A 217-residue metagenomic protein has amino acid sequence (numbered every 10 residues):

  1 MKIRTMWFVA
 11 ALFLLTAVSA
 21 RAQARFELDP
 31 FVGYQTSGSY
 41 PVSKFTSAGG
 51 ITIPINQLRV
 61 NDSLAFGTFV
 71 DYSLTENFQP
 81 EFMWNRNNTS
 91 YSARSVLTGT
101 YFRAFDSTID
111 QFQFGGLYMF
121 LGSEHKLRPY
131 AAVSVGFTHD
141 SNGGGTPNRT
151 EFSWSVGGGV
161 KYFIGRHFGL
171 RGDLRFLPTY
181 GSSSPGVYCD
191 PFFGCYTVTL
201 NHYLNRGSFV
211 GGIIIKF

Functional and structural regions predicted by a protein language model:
M1-R25: Cleavable N-terminal export/targeting peptides
L12-S19, S153-S155, G159-K161, G169-R171 (+1 more regions): A broad helix-preferring feature
A17, S90-Y91, Y180-G181: A short hydrophobic/aromatic micro-motif that marks alpha-helical segments and, especially, helix-coil
A20-Y72, W84, V135, R206-F217: Short glycine/proline- and aromatic-enriched beta-strand/turn motifs that initiate or cap beta-hairpins
P30-T36, F82-R86, A131-F137, V160 (+1 more regions): Transmembrane beta-barrel strands of outer-membrane/channel proteins
S39-L58, A93-F102, G181-H202: Solvent-exposed loop segments that connect transmembrane elements
F66-W154, Y162, R166, L200 (+1 more regions): Gram-negative (and chloroplast) outer-membrane scaffold detector with strong preference for beta-barrel transmembrane
G165-F217: Predominantly the C-terminal beta-signal and adjacent terminal strand-loop region of outer-membrane beta-barrel
